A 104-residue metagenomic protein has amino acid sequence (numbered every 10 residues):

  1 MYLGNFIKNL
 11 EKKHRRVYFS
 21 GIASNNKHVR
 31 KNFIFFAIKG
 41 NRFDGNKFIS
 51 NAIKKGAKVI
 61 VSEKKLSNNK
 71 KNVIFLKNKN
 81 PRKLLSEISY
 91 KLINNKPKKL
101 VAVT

Functional and structural regions predicted by a protein language model:
M1-E87, K91: N-terminal leader/targeting and accessory segments in enzymes
S89-T104: Walker A (P-loop) phosphate-binding motif
